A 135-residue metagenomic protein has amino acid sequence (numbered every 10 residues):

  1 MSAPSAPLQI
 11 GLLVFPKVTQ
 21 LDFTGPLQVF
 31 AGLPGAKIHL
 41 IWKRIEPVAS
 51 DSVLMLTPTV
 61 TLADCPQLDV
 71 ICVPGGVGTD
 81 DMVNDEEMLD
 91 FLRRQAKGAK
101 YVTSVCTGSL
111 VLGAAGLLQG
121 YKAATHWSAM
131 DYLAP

Functional and structural regions predicted by a protein language model:
M1-V102, S109-A114, D131: Extended, subdomain-level signal for the structured scaffold at the beginning of enzyme domains
V102-T103, A123: A short beta-strand/loop micro-motif in the catalytic core of glycosyltransferases that engages the nucleotide-sugar
L118-P135: A conserved active-site-flanking secondary-structure segment within enzyme catalytic domains
